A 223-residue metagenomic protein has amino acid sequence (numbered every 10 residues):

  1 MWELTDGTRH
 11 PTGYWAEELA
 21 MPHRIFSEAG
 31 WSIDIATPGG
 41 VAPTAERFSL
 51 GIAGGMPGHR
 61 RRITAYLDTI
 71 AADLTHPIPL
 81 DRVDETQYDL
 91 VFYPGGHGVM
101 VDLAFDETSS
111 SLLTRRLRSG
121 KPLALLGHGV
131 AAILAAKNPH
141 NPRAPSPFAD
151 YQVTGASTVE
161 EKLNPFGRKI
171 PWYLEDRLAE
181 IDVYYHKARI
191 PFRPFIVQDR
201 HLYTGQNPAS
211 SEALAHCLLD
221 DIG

Functional and structural regions predicted by a protein language model:
M1-S119, L123, A132-G223: Extended, subdomain-level signal for the structured scaffold at the beginning of enzyme domains
H128-V130: Conserved active-site segments centered on acidic
